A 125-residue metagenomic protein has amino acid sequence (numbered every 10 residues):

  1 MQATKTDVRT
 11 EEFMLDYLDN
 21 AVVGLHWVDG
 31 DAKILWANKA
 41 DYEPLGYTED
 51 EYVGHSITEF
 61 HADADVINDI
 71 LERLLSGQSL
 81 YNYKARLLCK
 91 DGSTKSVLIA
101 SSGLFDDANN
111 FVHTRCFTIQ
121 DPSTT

Functional and structural regions predicted by a protein language model:
M1-F13, I119-T125: PAS-associated C-terminal cap
D7-G30: Sensory modules in modular signal-transduction proteins
D29, L35-W36, H61, N82: PAS-family sensory domains
D31, L35, K39-E43, H55: PAS/LOV sensory domain surfaces, especially short acidic/polar patches at coil-to-helix junctions
K33, K84-R86, S101: A short beta-strand signature of PAS-family and PAS-like sensory folds
K39, E51-A64: PAS-family sensory/regulatory domains
D63-S93: Terminal output helix/cap of sensory domains in signal transduction proteins
C89-D91, A100-D106, F117-Q120: PAS-family sensory domains and close relatives that share small-molecule sensor folds
